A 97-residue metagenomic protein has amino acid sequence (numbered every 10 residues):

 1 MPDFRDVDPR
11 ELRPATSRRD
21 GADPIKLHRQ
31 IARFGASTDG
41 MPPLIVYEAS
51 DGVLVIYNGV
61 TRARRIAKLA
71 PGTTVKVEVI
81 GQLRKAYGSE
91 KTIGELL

Functional and structural regions predicted by a protein language model:
P2-Y57, A67-K68: Short alpha-helix boundary/capping and kink motifs at helix termini
G40-L97: A short, basic-hydrophobic beta/loop patch
